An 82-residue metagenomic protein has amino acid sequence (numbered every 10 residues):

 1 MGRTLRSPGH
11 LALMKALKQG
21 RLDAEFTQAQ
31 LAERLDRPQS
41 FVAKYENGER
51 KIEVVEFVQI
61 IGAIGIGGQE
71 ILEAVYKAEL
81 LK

Functional and structural regions predicted by a protein language model:
M1-D23: A short, Lys/Arg-rich alpha-helix, primarily the initiator
G2-R3, S7, E70-K82: Short, charged recognition helix plus adjacent turn of helix-turn-helix-like nucleic-acid-binding domains
K15-R34, Q59: Short basic helix-loop element that most often maps to the first helix and adjoining turn of HTH DNA-binding modules
T27, P38-F41, G67: Short coil turns linking two alpha-helices in DNA-binding domains
V55-I71: DNA major-groove recognition helix of helix-turn-helix/homeodomain DNA-binding modules
